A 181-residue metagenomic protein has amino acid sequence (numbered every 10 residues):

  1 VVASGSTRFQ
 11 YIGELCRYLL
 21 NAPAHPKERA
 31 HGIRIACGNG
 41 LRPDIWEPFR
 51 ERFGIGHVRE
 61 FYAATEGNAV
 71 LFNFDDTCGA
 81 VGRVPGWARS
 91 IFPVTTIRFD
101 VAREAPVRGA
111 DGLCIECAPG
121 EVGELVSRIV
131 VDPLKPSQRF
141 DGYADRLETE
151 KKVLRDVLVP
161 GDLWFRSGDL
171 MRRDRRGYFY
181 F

Functional and structural regions predicted by a protein language model:
V2-I12, L20-A102, C114, R128 (+2 more regions): Gly/Ser/Thr-rich phosphate-binding loop
C16: Aromatic/His-enriched, Gly/Pro-containing loop or helix-boundary segments that lie immediately adjacent to catalytic
E104-V107: Extended intrinsically disordered, low-complexity regulatory regions enriched for serine/threonine and proline
A110-F181: Conserved ATP-binding/catalytic segment of the ANL
